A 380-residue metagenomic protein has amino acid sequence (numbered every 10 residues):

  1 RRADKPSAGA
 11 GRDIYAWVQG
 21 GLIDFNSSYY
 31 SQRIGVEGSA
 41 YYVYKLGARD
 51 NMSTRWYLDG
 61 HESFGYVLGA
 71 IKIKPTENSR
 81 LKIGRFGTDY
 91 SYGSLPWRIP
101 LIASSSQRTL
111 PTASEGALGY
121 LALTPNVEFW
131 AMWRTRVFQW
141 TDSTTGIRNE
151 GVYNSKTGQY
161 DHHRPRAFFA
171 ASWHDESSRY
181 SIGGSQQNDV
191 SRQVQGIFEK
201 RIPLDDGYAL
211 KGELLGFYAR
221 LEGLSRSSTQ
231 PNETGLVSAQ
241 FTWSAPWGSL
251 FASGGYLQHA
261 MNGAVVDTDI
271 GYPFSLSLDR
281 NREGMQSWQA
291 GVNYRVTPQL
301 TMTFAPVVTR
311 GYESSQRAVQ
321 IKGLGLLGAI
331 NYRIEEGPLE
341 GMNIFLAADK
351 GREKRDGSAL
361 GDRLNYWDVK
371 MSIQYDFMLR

Functional and structural regions predicted by a protein language model:
R1-R2, G38-Y42, L81-R85, A131-T135 (+7 more regions): Transmembrane beta-barrel strands of outer-membrane/channel proteins
R2-S7, S31, Y44-D50, D89-L95 (+10 more regions): Gram-negative outer-membrane beta-barrel proteins
S7-G11, T54-Y57, L101-S105, I147-N149 (+5 more regions): Extracellular loop and loop/strand-boundary signature of outer-membrane beta-barrel proteins
Y15-G21, E62-V67, P111-E115, H163-A167 (+5 more regions): Residues that define the transmembrane beta-barrel architecture of outer-membrane proteins
N26-I147, A171-E176, A252: Outer membrane beta-barrel
S28, W130, H174-S177, I197-Y312: Detector for outer-membrane/organellar transmembrane beta-barrel domains, recognizing the amphipathic beta-strand
Q32-V36, E77-K82, Y90, N126-W130 (+8 more regions): Repeated loop/turn-to-beta-strand initiation elements of outer-membrane beta-barrel proteins
F169, G328-I334, N365-R380: Outer-membrane beta-barrel "beta-signal"
